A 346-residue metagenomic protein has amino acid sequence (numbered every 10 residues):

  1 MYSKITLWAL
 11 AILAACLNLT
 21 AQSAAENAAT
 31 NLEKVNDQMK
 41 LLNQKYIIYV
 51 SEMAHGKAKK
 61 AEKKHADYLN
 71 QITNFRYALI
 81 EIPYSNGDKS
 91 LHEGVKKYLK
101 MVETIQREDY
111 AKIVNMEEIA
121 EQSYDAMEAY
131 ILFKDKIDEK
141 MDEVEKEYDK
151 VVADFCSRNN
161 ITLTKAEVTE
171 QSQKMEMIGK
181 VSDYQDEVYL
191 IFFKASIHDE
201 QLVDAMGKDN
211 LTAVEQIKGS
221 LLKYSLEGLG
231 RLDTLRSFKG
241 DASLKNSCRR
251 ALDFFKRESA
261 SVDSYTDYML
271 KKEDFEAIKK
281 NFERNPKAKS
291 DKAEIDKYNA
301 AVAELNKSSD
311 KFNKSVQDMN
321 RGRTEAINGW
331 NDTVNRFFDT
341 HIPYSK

Functional and structural regions predicted by a protein language model:
M1-N31, K346: Bacterial Sec-dependent N-terminal signal peptides
S23-A58, E117-V214, K218, E273-K346: C-terminal amphipathic alpha-helix
Q38, E62-N70, G94-K112, Q216-K223 (+1 more regions): Amphipathic, heptad-repeat alpha-helices with coiled-coil/zipper character that mediate oligomerization and scaffolding
Y46, V50, R76-L79, E103-Y110 (+8 more regions): A structural signal for well-ordered alpha-helices, especially hydrophobic packing surfaces of coiled-coils
I47-L132: Post-signal peptide N-terminal segment of secreted/secretory-pathway proteins
N74-K96, K112-M116, G228-R250, V262-K272: Short, solvent-exposed, charged loop/turn and helix-capping segments that join or cap alpha-helices on peripheral
A78, K140, A205, D209-G219 (+4 more regions): Amphipathic alpha-helical hairpins
